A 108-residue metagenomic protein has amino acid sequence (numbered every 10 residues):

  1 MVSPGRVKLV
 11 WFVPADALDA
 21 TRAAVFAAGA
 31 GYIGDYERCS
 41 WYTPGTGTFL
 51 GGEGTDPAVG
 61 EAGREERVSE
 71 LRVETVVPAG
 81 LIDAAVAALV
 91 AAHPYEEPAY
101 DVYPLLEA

Functional and structural regions predicted by a protein language model:
M1-A108: Hydrophobic structural segments
